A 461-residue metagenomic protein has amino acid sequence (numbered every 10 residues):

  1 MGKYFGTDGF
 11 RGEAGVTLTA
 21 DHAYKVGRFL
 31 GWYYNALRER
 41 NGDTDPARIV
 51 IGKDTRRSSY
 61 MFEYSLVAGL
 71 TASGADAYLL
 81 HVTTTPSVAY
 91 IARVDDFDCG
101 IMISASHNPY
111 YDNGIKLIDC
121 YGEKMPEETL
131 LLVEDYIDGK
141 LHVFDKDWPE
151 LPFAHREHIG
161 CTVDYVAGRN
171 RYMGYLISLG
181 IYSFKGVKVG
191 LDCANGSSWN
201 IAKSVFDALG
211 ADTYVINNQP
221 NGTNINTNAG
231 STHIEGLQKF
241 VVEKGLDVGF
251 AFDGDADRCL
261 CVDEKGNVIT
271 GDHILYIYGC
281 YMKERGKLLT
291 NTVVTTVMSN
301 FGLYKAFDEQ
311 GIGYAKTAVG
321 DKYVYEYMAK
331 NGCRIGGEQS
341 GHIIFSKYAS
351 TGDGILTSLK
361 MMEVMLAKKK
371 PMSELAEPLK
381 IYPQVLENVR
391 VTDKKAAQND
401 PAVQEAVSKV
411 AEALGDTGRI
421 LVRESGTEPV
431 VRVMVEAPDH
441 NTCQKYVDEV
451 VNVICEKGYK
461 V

Functional and structural regions predicted by a protein language model:
M1-A68, A72-S73, T162-G186, K395-N399: An N-terminal, well-structured beta->alpha segment
E13, N113-V242: Gly/Ser/Thr-enriched, mixed-charge loops and adjacent short helices that form phosphate/oxyanion-binding elements
A36, R40, R48-D112, S204-V262: N-terminal small/polar loop signature for handling phosphorylated ligands or for N-terminal nucleophile
G42-D54, K188-G190, N291-V297, R432-M434: Short glycine-rich phosphate-binding loop at a beta-alpha junction
L80, L131-M173, S178, E264-G337 (+1 more regions): Proline/glycine-rich low-complexity loops and linkers
P126, V215, N267-G286, G354-V364 (+1 more regions): Gly/Ser/Thr-rich active-site loops/lids in small-molecule metabolic enzymes that frequently grip phosphoryl groups
V248, R285-V461: Phosphate-binding and adjacent anionic-ligand microenvironments
